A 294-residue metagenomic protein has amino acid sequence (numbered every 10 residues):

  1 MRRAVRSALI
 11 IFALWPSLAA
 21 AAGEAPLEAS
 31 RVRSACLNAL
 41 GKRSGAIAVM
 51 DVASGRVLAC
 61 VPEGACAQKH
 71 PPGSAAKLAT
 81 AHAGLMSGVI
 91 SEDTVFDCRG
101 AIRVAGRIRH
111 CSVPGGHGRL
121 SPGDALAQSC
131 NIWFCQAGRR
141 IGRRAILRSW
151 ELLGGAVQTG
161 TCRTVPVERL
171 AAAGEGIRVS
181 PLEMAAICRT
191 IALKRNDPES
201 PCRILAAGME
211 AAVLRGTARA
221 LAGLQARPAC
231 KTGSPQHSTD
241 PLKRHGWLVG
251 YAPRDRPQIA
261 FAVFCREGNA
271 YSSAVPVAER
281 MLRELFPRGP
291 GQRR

Functional and structural regions predicted by a protein language model:
M1-L9: Bacterial N-terminal signal peptides that target proteins for export
A8-S17: Bacterial N-terminal signal peptides
A19-A53, A59: Beta-lactamase-like hydrolase cores
A29, R33-L37, R119-L126, N131-G138 (+6 more regions): Extracytoplasmic/secreted envelope proteins and their assembly/folding machinery, especially bacterial periplasmic
C36-A39, I47, G55, K69-F96 (+4 more regions): Active-site SXXK
A59-A75, S121-G123, V157-S200: Active-site-proximal helix/loop microenvironment of the serine DD-peptidase/beta-lactamase transpeptidase fold
I90-L147, G155, E168-A173: Conserved catalytic neighborhood of penicillin-recognizing serine enzymes
V167-R195, M209-R293: Active-site beta-strand/loop architecture of penicillin-binding DD-peptidases
